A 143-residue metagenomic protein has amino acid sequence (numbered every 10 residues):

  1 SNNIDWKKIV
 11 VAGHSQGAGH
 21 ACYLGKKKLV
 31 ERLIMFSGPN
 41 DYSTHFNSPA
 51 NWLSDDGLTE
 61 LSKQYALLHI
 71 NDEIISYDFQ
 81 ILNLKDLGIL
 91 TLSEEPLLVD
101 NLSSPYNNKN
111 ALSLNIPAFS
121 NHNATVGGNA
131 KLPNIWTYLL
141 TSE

Functional and structural regions predicted by a protein language model:
S1-N2, I74: Accessory cap/linker subdomain of secreted extracellular hydrolases
N2-V10, H14: Gly/Ser-rich "nucleophile elbow"/oxyanion-hole loop immediately N-terminal to the catalytic nucleophile in hydrolases
N3-I4, L53-L58, T141-S142: Surface-exposed acidic, glycine-flexible loop patches that form ligand/cofactor-binding and adhesion interfaces
A12-Y23: Glycine-rich nucleophile elbow surrounding the catalytic serine of serine-hydrolase chemistry
G19-H20, F79, N134: Extracytoplasmic/secreted proteins, especially bacterial periplasmic and envelope-associated proteins
K26: Short, well-ordered alpha-helices that flank and scaffold nucleotide-derived cofactor binding pockets
E31-G127: The feature captures the conserved acid-bearing segment of alpha/beta-hydrolase catalytic domains
S120-E143: Alpha/beta-hydrolase-fold serine-hydrolase catalytic core, especially in secreted/extracellular enzymes
